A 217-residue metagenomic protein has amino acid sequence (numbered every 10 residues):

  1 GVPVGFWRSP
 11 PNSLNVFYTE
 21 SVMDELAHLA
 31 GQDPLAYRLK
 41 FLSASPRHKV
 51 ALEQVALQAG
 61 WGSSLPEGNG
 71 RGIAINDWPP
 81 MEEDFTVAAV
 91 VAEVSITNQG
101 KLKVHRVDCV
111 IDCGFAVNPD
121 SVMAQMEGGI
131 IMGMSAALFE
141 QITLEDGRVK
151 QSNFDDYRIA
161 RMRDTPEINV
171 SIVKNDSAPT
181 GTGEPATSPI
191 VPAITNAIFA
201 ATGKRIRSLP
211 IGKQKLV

Functional and structural regions predicted by a protein language model:
G1-V217: Cofactor-binding beta-sheet edge motifs in enzyme active sites
